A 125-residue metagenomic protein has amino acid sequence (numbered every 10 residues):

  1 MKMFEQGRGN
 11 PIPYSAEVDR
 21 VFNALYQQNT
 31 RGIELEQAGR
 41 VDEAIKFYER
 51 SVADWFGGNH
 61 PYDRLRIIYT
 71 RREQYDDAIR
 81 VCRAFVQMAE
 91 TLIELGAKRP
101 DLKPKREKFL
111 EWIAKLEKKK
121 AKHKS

Functional and structural regions predicted by a protein language model:
N10-Q27: TPR-adjacent "capping" and linker segments in tetratricopeptide-repeat scaffold/adaptor proteins
A24, R31, R64-L65, I113: Structural register within alpha-helical repeat arrays
